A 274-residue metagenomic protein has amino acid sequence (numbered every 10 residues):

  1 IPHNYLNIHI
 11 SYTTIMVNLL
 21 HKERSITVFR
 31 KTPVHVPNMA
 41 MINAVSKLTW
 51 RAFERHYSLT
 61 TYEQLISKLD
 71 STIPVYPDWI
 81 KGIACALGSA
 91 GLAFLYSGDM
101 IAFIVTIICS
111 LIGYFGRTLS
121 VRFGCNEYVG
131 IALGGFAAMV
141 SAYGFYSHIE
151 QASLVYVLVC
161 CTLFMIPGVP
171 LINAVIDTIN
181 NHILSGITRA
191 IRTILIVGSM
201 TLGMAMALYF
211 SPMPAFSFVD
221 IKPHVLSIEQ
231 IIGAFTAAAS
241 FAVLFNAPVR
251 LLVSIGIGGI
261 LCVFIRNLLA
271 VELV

Functional and structural regions predicted by a protein language model:
I1-K68: Soluble N-terminal domains of membrane-associated systems
Q64-P74, I176-T188: Cytosolic juxtamembrane amphipathic/interface segments immediately preceding and feeding into a transmembrane helix
V75-I172, F245, V249: Core alpha-helical transmembrane segments of integral membrane proteins
Y114, I131-G144, F164, R192-M204 (+1 more regions): Small-residue-rich segments of transmembrane alpha-helices in multi-pass membrane proteins, especially helix faces
L119-L133, I179-V197, P223-H224: Membrane-interface segments at loop-to-transmembrane junctions
H148-S153, S211-V225: Membrane-interface helix termini and inter-helical loops of multi-pass transporters
L195-L208, Q230-F241: Alpha-helical transmembrane segments of multi-pass integral membrane proteins
V225, G233, A237-V274: Transmembrane helical segments that form the transport core of multi-pass membrane transport proteins
